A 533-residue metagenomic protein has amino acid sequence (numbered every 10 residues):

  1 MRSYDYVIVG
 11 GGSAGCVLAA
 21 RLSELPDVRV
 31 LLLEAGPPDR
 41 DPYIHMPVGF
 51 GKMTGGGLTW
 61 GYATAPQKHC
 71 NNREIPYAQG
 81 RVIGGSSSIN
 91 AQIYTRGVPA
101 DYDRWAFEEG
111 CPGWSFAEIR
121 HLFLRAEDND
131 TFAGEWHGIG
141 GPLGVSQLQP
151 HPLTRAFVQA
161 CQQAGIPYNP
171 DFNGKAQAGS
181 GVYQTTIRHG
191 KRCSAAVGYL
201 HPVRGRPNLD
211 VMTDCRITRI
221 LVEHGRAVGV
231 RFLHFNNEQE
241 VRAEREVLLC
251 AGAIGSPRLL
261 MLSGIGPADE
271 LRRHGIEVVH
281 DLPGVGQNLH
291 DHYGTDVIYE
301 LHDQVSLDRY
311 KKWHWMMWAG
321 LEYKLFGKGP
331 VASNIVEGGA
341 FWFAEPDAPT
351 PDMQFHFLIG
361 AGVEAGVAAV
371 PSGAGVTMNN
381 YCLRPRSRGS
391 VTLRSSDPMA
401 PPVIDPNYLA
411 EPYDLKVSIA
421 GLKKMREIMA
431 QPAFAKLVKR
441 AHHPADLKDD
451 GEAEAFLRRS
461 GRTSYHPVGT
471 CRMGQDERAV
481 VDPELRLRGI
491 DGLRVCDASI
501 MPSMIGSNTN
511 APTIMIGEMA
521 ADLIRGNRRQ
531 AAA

Functional and structural regions predicted by a protein language model:
M1-A533: N-terminal redox-cofactor-binding region of secreted/periplasmic oxidoreductases
